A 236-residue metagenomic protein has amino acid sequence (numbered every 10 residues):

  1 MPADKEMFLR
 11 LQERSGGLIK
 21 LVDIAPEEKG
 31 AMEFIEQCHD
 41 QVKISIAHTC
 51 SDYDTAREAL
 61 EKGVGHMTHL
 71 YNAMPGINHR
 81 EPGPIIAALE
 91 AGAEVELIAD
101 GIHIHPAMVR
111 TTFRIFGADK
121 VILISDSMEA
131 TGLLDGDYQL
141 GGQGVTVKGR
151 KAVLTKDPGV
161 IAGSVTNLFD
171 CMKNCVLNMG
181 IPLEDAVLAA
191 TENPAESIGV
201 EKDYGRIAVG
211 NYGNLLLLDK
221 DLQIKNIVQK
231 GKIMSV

Functional and structural regions predicted by a protein language model:
M1-K5, E28-M32, Y53, N78-P82 (+6 more regions): Electropositive phosphate-/nucleotide-binding environments in soluble metabolic enzymes
K5-L133: Active-site core of metal-dependent hydrolases
P84-L97, F113-L218: His/Asp/Glu-enriched, well-ordered alpha-helical/loop segment that forms or immediately abuts the divalent-metal
K230-G231: Glycine-centered positions in the ABC transporter ATPase nucleotide-binding domain
